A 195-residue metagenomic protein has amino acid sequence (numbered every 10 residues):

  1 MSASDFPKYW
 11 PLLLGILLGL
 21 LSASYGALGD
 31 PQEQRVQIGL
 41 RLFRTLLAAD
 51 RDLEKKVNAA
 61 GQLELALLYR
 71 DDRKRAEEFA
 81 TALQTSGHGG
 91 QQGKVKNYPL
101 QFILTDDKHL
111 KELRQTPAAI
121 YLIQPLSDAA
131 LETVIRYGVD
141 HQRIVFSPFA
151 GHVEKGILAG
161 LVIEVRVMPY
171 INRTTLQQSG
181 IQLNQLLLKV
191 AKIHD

Functional and structural regions predicted by a protein language model:
S2-P11, S24-D195: Short hydrophobic alpha-helices and adjacent helix-cap/hinge residues
P11-L21: Bacterial N-terminal signal peptides
